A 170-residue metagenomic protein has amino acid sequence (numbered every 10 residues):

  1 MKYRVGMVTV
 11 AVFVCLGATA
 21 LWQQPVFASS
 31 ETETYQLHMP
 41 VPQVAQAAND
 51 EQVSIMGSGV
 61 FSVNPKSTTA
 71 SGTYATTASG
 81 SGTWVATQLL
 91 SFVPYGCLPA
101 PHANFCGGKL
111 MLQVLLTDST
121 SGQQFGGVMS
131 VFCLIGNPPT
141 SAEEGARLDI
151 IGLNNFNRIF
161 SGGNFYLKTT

Functional and structural regions predicted by a protein language model:
M1-A11: Bacterial N-terminal signal peptides that target proteins for export
V5-G6, L16, A47: Generic detector of short alpha-helix boundary/capping microenvironments and adjacent low-complexity segments
T9-A20: Bacterial N-terminal signal peptides
W22-P94, L153-T170: N-terminal segment immediately downstream of the Sec signal-peptide cleavage site in secreted/extracellular proteins
G72-F125: Mature extracellular/secreted ectodomains of secretory-pathway proteins
A103-N157: Extracytosolic low-complexity repeat regions of secreted or lipid-anchored proteins
